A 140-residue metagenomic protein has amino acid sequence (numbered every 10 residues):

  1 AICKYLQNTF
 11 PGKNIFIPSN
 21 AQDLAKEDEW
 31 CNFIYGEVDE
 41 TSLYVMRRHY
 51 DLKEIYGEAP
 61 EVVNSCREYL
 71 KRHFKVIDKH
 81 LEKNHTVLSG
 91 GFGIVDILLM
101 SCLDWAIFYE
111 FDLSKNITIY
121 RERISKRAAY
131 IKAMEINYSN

Functional and structural regions predicted by a protein language model:
A1-N64, E68: GST-like domain detector, emphasizing the conserved glutathione-binding G-site in the N-terminal thioredoxin-like
G12-K13, K79-G91, D112, A129-A133: Surface-exposed helix-capping loop/turn segments at secondary-structure junctions
E27, I77, D96, I124-R127: Residue-level signal for nonpolar/aromatic packing positions in well-ordered secondary structure
C31, F74, R121: Short amphipathic alpha-helical/adjacent loop interface patches that line ligand and macromolecule-binding sites
Y35, D39, F74-D78, S125: Structural signal for well-ordered, non-membrane alpha-helices
E37, S42-V45, T86-D112, T118 (+1 more regions): GST superfamily/GST-like fold recognition
V62-L81: Amphipathic alpha-helical packing segments from all-alpha helical-bundle domains
N116-N140: Long hydrophobic alpha-helical segments typical of transmembrane helices together with their membrane-interfacial
